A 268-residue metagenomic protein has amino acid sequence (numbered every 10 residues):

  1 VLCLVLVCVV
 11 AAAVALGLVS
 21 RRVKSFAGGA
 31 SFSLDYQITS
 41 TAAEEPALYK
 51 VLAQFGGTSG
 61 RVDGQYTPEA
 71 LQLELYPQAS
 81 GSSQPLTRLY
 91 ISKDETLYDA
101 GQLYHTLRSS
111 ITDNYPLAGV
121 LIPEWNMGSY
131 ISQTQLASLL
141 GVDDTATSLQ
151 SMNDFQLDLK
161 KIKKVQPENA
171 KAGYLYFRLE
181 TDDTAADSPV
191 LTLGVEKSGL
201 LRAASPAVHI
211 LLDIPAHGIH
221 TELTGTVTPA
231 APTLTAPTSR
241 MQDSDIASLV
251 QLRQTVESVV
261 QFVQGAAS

Functional and structural regions predicted by a protein language model:
L2-S268: Subset-of-secretome marker
